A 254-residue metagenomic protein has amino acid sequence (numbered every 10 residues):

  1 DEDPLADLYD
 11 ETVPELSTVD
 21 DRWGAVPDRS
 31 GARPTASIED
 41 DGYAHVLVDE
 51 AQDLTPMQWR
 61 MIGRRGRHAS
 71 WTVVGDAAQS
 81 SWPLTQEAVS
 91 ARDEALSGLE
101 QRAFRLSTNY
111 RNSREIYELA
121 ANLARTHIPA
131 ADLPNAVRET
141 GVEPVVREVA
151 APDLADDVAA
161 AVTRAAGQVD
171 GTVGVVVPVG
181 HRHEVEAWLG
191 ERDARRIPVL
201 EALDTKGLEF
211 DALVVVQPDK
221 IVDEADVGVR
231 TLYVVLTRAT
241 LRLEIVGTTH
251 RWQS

Functional and structural regions predicted by a protein language model:
D1-D21: Conserved NTP phosphate-binding and transfer environment spanning the P-loop NTPase/kinase superfamily
P14-P27, A32-H45, E50-S254: Conserved helicase motor core of SF1/SF2 NTP-dependent helicases
